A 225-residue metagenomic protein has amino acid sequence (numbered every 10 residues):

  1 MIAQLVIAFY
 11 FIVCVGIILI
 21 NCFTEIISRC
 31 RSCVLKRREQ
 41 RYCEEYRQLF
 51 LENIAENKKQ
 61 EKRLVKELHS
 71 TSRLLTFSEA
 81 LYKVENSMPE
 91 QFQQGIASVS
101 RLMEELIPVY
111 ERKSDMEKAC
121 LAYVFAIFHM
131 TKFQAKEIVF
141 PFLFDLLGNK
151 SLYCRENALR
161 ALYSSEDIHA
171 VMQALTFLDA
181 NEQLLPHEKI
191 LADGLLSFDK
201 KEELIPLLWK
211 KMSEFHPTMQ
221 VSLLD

Functional and structural regions predicted by a protein language model:
M1-Q40: N-terminal signal-anchor transmembrane alpha helix of single-pass membrane proteins, serving as the membrane-anchoring
F23, L147-G148, R155-E156, R160-E188 (+1 more regions): Long, contiguous interaction/recruitment modules in multidomain scaffold/adaptor proteins
T24-D115, F125: N-terminal topogenic membrane-targeting module
R47, L51, S78, I107-E111 (+6 more regions): Amphipathic alpha-helical repeat scaffolds
Q48-E56, K83, I127-M130, S164-D167 (+4 more regions): Positions within ordered alpha-helical repeat solenoids
E61-K66, A97-Y110, F133-L146, D167-D179 (+1 more regions): Amphipathic alpha-helical scaffolding segments comprising HEAT/armadillo-like alpha-solenoid repeats
E79, S87-A97, A119-T131, E156-E166 (+2 more regions): Structural detector for internal amphipathic alpha-helices that build alpha-solenoid repeat scaffolds
K113-D115, K150-L152, E182-L185, F215-P217: Short inter-helical turns and helix N-cap capping residues of alpha-solenoid HEAT/ARM repeat scaffolds
